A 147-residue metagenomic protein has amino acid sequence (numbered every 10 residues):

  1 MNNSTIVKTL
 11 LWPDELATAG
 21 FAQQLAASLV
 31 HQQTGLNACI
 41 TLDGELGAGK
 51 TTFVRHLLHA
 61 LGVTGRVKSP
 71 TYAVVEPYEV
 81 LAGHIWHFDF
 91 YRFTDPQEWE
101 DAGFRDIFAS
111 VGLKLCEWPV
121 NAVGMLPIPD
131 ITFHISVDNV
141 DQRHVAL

Functional and structural regions predicted by a protein language model:
M1-K8, H59, T94-L147: Short phosphate-coordinating micro-motif centered on Lys-Gly-acidic
N2-A27: N-terminal pre-Walker A segment at the start of P-loop NTPase domains
S28-N37: Phosphate-binding P-loop
C39-T41: Short hydrophobic/aromatic beta-strand immediately N-terminal to the Walker A/P-loop
D43-E45: P-loop (Walker A) phosphate-binding loop of NTP-binding proteins
K50: Conserved lysine of the Walker
V63-Y78: Short beta-strand-centered segment that lines the nucleotide-binding/catalytic pocket of NTP-utilizing
